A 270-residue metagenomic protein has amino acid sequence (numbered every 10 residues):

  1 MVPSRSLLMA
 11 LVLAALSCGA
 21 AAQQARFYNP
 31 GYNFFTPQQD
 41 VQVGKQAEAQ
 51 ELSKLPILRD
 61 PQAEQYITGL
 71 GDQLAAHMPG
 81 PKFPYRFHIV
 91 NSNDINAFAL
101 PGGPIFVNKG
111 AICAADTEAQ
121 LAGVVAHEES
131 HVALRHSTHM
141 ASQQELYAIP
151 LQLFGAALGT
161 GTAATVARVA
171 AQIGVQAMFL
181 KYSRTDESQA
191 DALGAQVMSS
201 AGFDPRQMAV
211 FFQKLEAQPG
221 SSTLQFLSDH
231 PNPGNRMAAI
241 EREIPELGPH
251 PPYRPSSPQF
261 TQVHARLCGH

Functional and structural regions predicted by a protein language model:
M1-M9: Bacterial N-terminal signal peptides that target proteins for export
M9-S17: Bacterial N-terminal signal peptides
C18-H270: A Zn2+-metalloprotease active-site environment signal
